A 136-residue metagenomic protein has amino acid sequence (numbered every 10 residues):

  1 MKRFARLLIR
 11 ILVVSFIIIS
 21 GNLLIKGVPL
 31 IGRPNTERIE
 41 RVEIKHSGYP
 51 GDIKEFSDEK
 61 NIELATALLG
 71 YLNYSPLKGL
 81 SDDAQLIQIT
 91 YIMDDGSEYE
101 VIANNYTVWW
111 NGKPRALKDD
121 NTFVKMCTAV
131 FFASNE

Functional and structural regions predicted by a protein language model:
K2-E136: Function-determining sites in protein domains
